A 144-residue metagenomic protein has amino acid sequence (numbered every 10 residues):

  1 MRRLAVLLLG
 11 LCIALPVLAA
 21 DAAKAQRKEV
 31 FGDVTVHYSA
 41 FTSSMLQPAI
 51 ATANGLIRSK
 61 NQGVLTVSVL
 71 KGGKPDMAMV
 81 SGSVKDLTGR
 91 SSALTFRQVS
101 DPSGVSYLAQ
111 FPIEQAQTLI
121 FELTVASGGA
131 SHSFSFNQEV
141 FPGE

Functional and structural regions predicted by a protein language model:
M1-L11: Bacterial N-terminal signal peptides that target proteins for export
A14-A20: N-terminal signal peptide c-region/cleavage motif recognized by signal peptidases
A20-V64: Beta-strand-rich domain onsets/edges
V64-L70, L108-Q110: Short edge beta-strand/loop segments characteristic of extracellular beta-sandwich folds
S92-D101: Solvent-exposed serine/threonine-rich low-complexity stretches and specific carbohydrate-binding patches
D101-L108: Aromatic sugar-binding surface patches on proteins that engage polysaccharides or sugar-phosphate polymers
P112, F121-S133: Short, exposed beta-strand-loop hairpins at the edges of beta-sheets in extracellular/periplasmic proteins
S131-F141: Edge beta-strands of extracellular beta-sandwich domains
